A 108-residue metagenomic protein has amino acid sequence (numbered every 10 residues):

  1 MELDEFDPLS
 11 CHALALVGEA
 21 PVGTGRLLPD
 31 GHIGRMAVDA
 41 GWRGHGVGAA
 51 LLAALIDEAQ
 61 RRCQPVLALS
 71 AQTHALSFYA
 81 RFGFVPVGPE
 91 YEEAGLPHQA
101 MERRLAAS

Functional and structural regions predicted by a protein language model:
M1-G18: Active-site rim helix/loop that mediates acceptor-substrate recognition in acyltransferases
S10, V22, L96: Short coil/loop residues immediately preceding or within conserved phosphate-binding loops of NTP-utilizing enzyme
L14, E19-A37: Conserved beta-strand in the GNAT
G44-D57: Conserved acetyl-CoA-binding loop-helix of GNAT-fold acetyltransferases
A59-Q72: Conserved GNAT acetyl-CoA-binding A-motif
A68-S70, V85-E102: Conserved catalytic-core motifs of GNAT/GCN5-like acyltransferases
Y79, F84: Conserved active-site tyrosine of GNAT-family acetyltransferases
R104-S108: Generic C-terminal helix-cap and adjacent flexible tail
